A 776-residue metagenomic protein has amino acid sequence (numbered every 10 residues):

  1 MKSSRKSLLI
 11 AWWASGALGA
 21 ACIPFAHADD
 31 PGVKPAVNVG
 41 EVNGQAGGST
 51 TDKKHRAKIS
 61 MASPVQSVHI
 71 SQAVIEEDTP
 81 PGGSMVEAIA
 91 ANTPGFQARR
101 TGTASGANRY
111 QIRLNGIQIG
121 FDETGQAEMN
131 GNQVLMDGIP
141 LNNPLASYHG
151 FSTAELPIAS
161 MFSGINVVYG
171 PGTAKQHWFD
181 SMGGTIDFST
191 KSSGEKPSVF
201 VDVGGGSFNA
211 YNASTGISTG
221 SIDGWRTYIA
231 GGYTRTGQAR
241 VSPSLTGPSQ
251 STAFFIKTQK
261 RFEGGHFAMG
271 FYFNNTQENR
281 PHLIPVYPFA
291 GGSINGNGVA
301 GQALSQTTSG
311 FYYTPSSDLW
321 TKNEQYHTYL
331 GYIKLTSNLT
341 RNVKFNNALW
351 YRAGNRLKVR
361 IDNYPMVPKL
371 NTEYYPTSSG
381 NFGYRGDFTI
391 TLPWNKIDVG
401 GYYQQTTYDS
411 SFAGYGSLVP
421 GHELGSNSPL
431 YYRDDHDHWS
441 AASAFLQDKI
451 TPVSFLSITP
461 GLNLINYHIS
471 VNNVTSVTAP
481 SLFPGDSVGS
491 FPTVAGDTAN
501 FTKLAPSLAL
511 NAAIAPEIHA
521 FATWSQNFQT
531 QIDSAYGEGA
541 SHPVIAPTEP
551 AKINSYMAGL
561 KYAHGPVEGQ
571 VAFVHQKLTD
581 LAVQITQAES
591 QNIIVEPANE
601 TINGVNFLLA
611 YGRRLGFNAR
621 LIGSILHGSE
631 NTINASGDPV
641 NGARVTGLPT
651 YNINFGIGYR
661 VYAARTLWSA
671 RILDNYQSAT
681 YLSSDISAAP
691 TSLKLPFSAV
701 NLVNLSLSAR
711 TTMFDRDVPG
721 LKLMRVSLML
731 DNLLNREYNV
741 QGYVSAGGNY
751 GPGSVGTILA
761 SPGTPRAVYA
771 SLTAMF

Functional and structural regions predicted by a protein language model:
A14, D29, A522, N554-A558 (+1 more regions): Conserved C-terminal beta-signal and adjacent last beta-strands/turns of outer-membrane beta-barrel proteins
D30-P35, E41, L141-F151, E155-F200: A beta-strand signature from Gram-negative outer-membrane beta-barrel systems, especially the internal plug domain
K34, D52, V86-P140: Extracytoplasmic beta-strand/coil segments of soluble accessory domains associated with Gram-negative outer-membrane
S198-F200, G205-R235, P243-G292, K322-K344 (+2 more regions): Transmembrane beta-barrel wall of Gram-negative outer-membrane proteins
H266, K322-V359, P365-S481, N511-A513 (+2 more regions): Face-selective signature of the C-terminal outer-membrane beta-barrel domain
K334, N338, K344-W350, N355-L357 (+7 more regions): Membrane-embedded beta-barrel scaffold of Gram-negative outer-membrane proteins
W394-K396, Y402-Q404, D435-L578, G612 (+1 more regions): Structural signature of Gram-negative outer-membrane beta-barrels, strongest in the C-terminal barrel of TonB-dependent
S454, E568, F573-L578, V595-D685 (+1 more regions): Gram-negative outer-membrane beta-barrel transporters
